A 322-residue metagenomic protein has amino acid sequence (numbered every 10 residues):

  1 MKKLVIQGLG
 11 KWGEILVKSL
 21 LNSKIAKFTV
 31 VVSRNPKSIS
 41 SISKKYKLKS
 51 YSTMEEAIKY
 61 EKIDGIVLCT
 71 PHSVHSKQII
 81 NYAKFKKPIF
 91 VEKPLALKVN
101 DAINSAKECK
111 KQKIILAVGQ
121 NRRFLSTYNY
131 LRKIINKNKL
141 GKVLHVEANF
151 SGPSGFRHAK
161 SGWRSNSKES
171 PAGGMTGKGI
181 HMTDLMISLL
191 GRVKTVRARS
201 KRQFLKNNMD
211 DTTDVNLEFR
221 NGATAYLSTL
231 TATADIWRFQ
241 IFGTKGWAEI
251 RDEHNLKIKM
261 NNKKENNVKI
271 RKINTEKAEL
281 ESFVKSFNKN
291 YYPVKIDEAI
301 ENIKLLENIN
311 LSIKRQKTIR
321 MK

Functional and structural regions predicted by a protein language model:
M1-Y46: N-terminal Rossmann-like dinucleotide-binding module
L21, A26, G65-L68, R220 (+1 more regions): C-terminal helix-rich "cap/oligomerization" subdomain common to oxidoreductases
Y46-E108: Beta-loop-alpha module in the N-terminal Rossmann-like domain of NAD(P)-dependent dehydrogenases, especially those
S52, V91, L116-V118, L227 (+1 more regions): Hydrophobic residues in well-ordered beta-strands that form the structural core
N104-N121, K142-V146: Rossmann-fold dehydrogenase core element
R122-R199, Q203-K206, Q316: Predominantly a Rossmann-like dinucleotide-binding segment in NAD(P)-dependent oxidoreductases
G177, H181-K257, K277-Y291: Contiguous beta-strand/loop segments that form the cofactor/metal-binding neighborhood of enzyme cores
